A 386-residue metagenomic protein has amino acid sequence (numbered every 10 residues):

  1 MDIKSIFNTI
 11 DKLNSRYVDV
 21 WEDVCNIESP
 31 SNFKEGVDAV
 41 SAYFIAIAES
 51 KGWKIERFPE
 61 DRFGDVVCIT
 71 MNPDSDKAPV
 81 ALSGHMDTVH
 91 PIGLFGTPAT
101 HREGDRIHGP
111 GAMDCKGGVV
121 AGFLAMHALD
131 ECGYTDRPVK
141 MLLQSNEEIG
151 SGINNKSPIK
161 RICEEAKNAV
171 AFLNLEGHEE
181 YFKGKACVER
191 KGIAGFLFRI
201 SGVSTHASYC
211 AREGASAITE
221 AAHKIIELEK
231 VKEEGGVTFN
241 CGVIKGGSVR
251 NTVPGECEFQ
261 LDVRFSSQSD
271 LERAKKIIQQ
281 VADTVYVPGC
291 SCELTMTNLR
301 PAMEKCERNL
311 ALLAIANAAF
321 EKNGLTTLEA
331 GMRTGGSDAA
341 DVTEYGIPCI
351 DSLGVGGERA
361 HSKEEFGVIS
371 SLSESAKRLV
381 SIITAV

Functional and structural regions predicted by a protein language model:
M1-S5, K12, S29, I47 (+5 more regions): Metal-dependent amide/peptide-bond hydrolase catalytic core, centered on the "pita-bread" metallohydrolase fold
D2-P110, E131-Y134, F320: Acidic/His- and Gly-rich active-site-bordering loop/insert found across diverse amide/peptide-bond hydrolases
S83-G84, L142-Q144, F172-E176, R199-S201 (+1 more regions): Short beta-strand segments
H90, R106-A121, H206: Glycine/serine-rich anion-binding loops at beta->alpha junctions that coordinate negatively charged ligand groups
E103-D105, A125-K140, L228-V237, V386: Phosphate-handling active-site elements
G109-M113, Q144-G150, A207-A215: Flexible, glycine/proline-enriched loop segments at strand-loop-helix junctions that form or flank small-ligand binding
C115-E189: Acidic/histidine-rich catalytic neighborhood of metal-dependent amide-processing enzymes
